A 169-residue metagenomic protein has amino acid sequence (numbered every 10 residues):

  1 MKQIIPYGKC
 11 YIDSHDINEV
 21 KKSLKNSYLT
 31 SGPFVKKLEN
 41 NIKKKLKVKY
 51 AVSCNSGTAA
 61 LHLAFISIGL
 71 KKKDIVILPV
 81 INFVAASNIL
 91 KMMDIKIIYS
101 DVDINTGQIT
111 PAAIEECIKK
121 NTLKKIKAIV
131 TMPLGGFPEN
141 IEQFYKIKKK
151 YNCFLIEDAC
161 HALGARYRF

Functional and structural regions predicted by a protein language model:
M1-L29, P33: N-terminal "arm"/small-domain region of PLP-dependent enzymes with the aminotransferase-like
K9-C10, D101, L134: Conserved donor-binding loops in enzymes that form glycosidic bonds
I12, T30, N82, N105-T106 (+1 more regions): Glycine-/small-residue-rich active-site loops that bind phosphorylated ligands and cofactors
V20, I42, A60, V76 (+5 more regions): Generic structural signal for small/hydrophobic residues in well-ordered secondary structure, especially within
Y28, G32-I75, I89-M93, Y99-D101: Phosphate-binding glycine-rich loop
A64-K124: Conserved PLP-anchoring active-site segment centered on the Schiff-base-forming lysine
N105-F169: Active-site phosphate-binding strand-loop segment of PLP-dependent enzymes
